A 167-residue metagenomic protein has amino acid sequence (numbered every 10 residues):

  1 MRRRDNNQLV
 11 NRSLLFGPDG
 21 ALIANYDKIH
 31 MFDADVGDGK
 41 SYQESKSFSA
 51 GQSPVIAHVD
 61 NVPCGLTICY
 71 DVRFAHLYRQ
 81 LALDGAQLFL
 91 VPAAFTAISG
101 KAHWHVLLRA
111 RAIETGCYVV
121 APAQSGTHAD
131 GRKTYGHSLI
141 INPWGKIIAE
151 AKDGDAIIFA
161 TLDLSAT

Functional and structural regions predicted by a protein language model:
M1: A substrate-binding/cap region within the structured catalytic cores of diverse enzymes
R4-D84, A97-V106: Active-site catalytic loop in hydrolytic enzyme cores
R12, A24-K28, V91, E150 (+1 more regions): Residue-level detector of high-confidence beta-strand sites
L15-G17, I141-N142, A160-T161: Short beta-strand-to-turn element immediately C-terminal to the catalytic PLP-Schiff-base lysine in fold type I
M31-F32, G126, A166: Active-site/binding-pocket entry motifs
P63, V72-I158: CN hydrolase (nitrilase-like) catalytic-core segments centered on the catalytic cysteine and neighboring Lys/Glu
D155, L162-A166: Acidic, His/Gly-rich catalytic cores of divalent-metal-dependent hydrolytic chemistry
